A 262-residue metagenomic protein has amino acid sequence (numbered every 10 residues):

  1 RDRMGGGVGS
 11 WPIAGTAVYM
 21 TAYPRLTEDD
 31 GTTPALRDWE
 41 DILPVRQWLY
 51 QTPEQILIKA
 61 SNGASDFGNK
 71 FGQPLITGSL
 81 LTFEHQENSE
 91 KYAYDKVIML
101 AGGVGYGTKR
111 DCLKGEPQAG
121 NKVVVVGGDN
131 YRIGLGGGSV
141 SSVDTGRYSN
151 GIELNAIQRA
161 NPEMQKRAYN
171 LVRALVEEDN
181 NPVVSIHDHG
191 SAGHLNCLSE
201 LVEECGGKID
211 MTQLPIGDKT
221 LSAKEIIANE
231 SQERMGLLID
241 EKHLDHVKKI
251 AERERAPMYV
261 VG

Functional and structural regions predicted by a protein language model:
R1-G262: Glycine/proline-enriched, intrinsically flexible loops and inter-domain linkers
